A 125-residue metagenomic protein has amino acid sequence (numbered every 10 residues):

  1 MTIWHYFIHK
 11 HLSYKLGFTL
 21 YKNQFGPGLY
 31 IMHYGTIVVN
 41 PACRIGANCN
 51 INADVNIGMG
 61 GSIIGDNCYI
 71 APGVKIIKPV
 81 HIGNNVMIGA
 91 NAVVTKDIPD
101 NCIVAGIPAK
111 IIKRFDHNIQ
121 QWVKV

Functional and structural regions predicted by a protein language model:
M1-G17, A109, H117-V125: Terminal amphipathic alpha-helical/low-complexity segments used for targeting or macromolecular assembly
T19, I63: Short aromatic/basic micro-patch
L20-N23, P27: Beta-rich, blade/repeat-based domains predominating in secreted/periplasmic proteins but also intracellular
P27-G28, M32-P41, G46-A47, I51-A53 (+8 more regions): Left-handed beta-helix
